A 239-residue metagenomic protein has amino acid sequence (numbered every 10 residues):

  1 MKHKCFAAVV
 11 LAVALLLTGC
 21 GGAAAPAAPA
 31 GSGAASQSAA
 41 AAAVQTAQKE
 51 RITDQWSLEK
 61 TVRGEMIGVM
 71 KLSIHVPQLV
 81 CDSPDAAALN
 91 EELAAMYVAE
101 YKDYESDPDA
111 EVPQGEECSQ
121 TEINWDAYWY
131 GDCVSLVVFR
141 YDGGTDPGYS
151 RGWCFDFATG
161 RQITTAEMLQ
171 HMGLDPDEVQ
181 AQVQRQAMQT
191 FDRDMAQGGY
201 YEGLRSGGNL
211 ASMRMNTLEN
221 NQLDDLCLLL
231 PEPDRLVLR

Functional and structural regions predicted by a protein language model:
M1-V9: Bacterial N-terminal signal peptides that target proteins for export
L16-G19: C-terminal motif of bacterial Sec signal peptides marking the signal peptidase cleavage site
G21-R239: Compositionally biased intrinsically disordered regions enriched in Thr/Gly
